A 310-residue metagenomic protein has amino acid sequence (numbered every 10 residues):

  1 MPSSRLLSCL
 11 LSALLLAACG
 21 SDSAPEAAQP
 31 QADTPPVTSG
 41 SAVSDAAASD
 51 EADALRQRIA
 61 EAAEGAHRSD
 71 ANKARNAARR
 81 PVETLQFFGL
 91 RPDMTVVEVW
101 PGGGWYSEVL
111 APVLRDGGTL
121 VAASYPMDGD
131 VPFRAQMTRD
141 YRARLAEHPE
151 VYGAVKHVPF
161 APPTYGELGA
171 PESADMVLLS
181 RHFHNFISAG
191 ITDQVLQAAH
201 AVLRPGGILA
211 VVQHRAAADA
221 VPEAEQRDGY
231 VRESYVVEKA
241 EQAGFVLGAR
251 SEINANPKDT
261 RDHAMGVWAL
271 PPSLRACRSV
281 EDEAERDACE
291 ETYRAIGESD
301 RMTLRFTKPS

Functional and structural regions predicted by a protein language model:
C19-S23: Bacterial signal peptide processing site
A54-R91: Class I SAM-dependent methyltransferase Rossmann-like catalytic core, especially the SAM/SAH-binding loop
P92-G102: Conserved class I S-adenosyl-L-methionine
M94, E167-V177: A short acidic, Gly/Pro-enriched loop at the edge of an enzyme's catalytic core that lines a small-molecule cofactor
A111-P112, T192-P205: A short glycine-rich, Lys/Arg-flanked "PGG" loop and its adjoining helix->strand segment in the class I
L120-A123, G206-H214: Conserved beta-strand signature within the Rossmann-like core of class I S-adenosyl-L-methionine
P162-P163, N185-A198: A short, conserved alpha-helix within the catalytic core of class I
R286-S310: C-terminal lobe and adjacent flexible extensions of AdoMet/dcAdoMet transferase-like proteins
